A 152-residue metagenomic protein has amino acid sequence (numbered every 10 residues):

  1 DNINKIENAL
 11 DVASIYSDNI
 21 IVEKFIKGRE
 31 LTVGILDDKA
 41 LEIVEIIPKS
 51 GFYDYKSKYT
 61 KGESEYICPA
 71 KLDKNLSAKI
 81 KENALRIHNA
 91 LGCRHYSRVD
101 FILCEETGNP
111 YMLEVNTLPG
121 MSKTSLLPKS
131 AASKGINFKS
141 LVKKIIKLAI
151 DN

Functional and structural regions predicted by a protein language model:
D1-R29: Active-site nucleotide/adenylate-binding loops and adjacent lid/helix of ATP-dependent enzymes
L10-N19, K61-E105: A long amphipathic alpha-helix within ATP-dependent nucleotide-binding catalytic cores
I21-A84: Oxyanion-binding "anion nests"
K24, V33-I35, H88-M121, A131: Conserved metal-phosphate-binding beta-hairpin within the catalytic cores of diverse ATP-dependent phosphoryl-transfer
G51-S57, S122-S130: A short, polar/charged loop-to-alpha-helix boundary motif
L127-K139: Short, flexible active-site recognition loops that position polar ligands and cofactors
L141-N152: Cysteine/selenocysteine-centered motifs that mediate thiol-based redox chemistry or coordinate metal-sulfur cofactors
